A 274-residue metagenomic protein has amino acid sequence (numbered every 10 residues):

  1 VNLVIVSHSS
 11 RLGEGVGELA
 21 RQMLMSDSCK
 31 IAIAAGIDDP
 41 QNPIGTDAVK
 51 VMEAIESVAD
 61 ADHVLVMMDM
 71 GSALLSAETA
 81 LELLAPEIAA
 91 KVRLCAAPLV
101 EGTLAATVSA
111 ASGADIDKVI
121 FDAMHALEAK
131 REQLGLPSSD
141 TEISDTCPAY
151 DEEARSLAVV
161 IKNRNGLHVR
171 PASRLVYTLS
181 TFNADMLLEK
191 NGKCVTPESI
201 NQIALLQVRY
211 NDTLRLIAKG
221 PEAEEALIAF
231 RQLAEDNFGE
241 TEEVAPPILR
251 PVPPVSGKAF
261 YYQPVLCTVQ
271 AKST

Functional and structural regions predicted by a protein language model:
V1-N165, V169-N191, I200-A204, V244: N-terminal loops that bind phosphate or other acidic moieties and the adjacent beta-alpha structural core
E198, L206-Y210: Zn-dependent metallopeptidase/amidohydrolase metal-coordination segment
R209-T274: Non-catalytic, soluble scaffold/interaction modules
